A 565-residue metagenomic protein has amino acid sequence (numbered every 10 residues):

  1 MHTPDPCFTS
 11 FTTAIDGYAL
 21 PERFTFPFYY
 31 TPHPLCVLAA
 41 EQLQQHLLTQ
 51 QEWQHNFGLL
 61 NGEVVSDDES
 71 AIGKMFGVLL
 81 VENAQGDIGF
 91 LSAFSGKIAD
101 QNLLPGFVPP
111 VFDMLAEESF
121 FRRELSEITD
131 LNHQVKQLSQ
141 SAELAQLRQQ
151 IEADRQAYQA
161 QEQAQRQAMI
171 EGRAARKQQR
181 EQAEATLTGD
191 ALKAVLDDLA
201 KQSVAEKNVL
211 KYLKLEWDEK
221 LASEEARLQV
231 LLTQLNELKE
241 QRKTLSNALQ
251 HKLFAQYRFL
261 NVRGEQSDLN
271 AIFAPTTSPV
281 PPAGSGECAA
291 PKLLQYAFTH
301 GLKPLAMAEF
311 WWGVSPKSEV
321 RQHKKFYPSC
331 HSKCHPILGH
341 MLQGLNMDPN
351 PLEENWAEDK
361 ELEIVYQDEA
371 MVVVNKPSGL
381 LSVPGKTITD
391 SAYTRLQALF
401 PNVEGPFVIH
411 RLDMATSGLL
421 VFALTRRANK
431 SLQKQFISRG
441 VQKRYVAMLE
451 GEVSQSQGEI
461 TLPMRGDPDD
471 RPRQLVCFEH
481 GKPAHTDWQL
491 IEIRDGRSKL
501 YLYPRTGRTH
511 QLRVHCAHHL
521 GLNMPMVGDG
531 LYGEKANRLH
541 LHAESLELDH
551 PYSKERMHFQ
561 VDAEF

Functional and structural regions predicted by a protein language model:
M1-A168, E216, S223-V230, Q234 (+7 more regions): Pseudouridine synthases involved in rRNA/tRNA modification
Q146-N208: Extended alpha-helical coiled-coil "stalk/arm" regions that act as elongated linkers or oligomerization scaffolds
E237-A289: Coiled-coil termination/hinge junctions
N346-E363, D368-A370, D390: Core mixed alpha/beta domains of very large multi-subunit molecular machines
W356, L362-V365, I409-L412, L420 (+4 more regions): Replace "in large, NTP-powered and nucleic-acid-processing enzymes" with "in large, NTP-powered factors and other
N375: C-terminal boundary of histidine-terminating zinc-finger modules
S378-A398, N402-V403, N429-K434, V446-S498 (+3 more regions): Glycine- and acidic-residue-rich catalytic/RNA-contacting loop of pseudouridine synthases
V403-F436: Glycine/acidic-rich beta-strand-loop module
